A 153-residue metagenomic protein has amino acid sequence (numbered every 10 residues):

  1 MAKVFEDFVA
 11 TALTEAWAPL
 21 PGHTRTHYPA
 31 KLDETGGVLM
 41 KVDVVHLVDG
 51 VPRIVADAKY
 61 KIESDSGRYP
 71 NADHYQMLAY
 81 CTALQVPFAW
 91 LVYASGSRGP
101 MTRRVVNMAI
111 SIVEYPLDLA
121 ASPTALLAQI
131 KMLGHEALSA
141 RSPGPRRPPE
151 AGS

Functional and structural regions predicted by a protein language model:
M1-S153: Catalytic core segments in nucleotide and nucleic-acid processing enzymes
